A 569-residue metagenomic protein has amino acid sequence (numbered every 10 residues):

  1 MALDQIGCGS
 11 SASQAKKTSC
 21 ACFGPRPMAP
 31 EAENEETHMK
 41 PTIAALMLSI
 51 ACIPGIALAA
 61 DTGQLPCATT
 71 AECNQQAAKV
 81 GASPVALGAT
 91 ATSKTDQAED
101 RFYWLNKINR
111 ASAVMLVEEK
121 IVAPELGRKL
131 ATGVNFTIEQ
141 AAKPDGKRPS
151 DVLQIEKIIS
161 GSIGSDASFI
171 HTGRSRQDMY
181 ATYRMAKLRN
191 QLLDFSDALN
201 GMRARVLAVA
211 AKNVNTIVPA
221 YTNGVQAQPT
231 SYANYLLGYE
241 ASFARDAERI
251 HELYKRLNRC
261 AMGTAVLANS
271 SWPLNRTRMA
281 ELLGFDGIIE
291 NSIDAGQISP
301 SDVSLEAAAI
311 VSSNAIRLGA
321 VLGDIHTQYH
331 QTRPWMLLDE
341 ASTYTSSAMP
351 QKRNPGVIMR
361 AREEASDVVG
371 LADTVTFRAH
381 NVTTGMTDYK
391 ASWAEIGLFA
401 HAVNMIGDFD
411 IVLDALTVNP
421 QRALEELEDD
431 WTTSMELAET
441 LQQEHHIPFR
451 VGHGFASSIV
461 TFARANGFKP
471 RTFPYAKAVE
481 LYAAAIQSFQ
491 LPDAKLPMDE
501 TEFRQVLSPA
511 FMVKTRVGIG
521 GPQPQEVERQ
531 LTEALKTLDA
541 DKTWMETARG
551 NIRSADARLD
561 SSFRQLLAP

Functional and structural regions predicted by a protein language model:
C8, C20-C22, C52: Cysteine-centered motifs
K16-H38: Short, Lys/Arg-enriched N-terminal segments with co-localized hydrophobic residues within the first ~10-30 amino acids
T37-A45: Bacterial N-terminal signal peptides that target proteins for export
A45-G55: Bacterial N-terminal signal peptides
A60-N269, L274-E281, A341-T345, I358 (+3 more regions): A helix-coil-helix interface module used to build multimeric assemblies and to scaffold catalytic/cofactor sites
D61-I108, S165-D166, M349-P569: Glycine-rich cofactor/substrate-binding loops
I121-V122, P334, I447, K469: Conserved hydrophobic residue
R184-R189, L193-N200, A211, V225-V382 (+1 more regions): Charged, flexible cofactor/metal-binding loops and thiol motifs
